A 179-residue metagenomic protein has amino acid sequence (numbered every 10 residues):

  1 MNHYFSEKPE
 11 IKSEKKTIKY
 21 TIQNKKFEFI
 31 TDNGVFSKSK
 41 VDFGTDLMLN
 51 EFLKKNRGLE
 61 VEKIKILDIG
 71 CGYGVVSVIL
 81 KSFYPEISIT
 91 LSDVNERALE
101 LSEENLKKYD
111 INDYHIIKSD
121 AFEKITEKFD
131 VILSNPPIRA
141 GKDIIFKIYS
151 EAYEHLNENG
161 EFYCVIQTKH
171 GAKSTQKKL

Functional and structural regions predicted by a protein language model:
M1-N24, G34-S37: N-terminal auxiliary segments of SAM/dcSAM-dependent transferases
K25-F29: A short, charged helix-loop
G44-S134: Conserved SAM/SAH cofactor-binding pocket of Class I
D93-R97, I144, Q167: Short beta->alpha hinge that forms the Motif I/post-I loop of the SAM-binding pocket
S134-D143: Glycine-rich phosphate-binding "P-loop"
F146-E158: A short glycine-rich, Lys/Arg-flanked "PGG" loop and its adjoining helix->strand segment in the class I
N159-I166: Conserved beta-strand signature within the Rossmann-like core of class I S-adenosyl-L-methionine
Q167-L179: Conserved class I S-adenosyl-L-methionine
